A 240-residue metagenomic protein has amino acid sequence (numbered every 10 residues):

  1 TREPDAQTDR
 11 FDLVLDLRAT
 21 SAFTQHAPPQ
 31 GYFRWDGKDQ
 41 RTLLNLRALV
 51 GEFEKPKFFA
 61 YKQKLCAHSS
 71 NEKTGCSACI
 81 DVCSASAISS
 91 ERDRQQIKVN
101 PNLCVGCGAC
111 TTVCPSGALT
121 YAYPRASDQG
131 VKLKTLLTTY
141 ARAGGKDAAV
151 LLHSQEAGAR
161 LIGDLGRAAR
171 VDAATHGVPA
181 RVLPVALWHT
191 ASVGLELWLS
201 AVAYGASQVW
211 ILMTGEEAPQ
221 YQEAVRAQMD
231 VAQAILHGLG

Functional and structural regions predicted by a protein language model:
T1-V82, S86, D147-L161, M213 (+2 more regions): Ferredoxin-type iron-sulfur electron-transfer modules and their immediate structural context
P29-Y32, D128, L165-R170, A224-M229: Short secondary-structure boundary/capping segments
R41-L46, K64, L103-L197, Y204: Flanking helices and flexible, charged tails adjoining ferredoxin-like Fe-S electron-transfer domains in multi-subunit
A60, K73, S77, D81-V82 (+6 more regions): Conserved structured core elements
Q63-L65, Q95, V99-L103, A186-L187 (+1 more regions): Conserved short loop/turn motifs at secondary-structure junctions
T74-K98, A109-S127: Iron-sulfur cluster-binding cysteine motifs and their immediate structural context in ferredoxin-like electron-transfer
G166, V178-A180, A206-S207, T214 (+1 more regions): Long C-terminal interaction/binding lobes of large macromolecular proteins
S192-E217, A224-A227, I235: General detector of N-terminal leader/presequence modules that precede the first folded domain
